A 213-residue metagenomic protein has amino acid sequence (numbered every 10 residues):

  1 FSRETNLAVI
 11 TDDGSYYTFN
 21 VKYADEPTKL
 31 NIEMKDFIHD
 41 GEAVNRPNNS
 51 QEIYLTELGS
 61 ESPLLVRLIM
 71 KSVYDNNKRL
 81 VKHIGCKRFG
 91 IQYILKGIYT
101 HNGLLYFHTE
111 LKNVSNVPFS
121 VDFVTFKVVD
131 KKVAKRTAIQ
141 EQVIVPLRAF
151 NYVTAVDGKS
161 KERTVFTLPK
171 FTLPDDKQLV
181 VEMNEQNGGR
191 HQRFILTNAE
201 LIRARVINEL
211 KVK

Functional and structural regions predicted by a protein language model:
F1-K213: A general "mature secreted/periplasmic domain" signal
